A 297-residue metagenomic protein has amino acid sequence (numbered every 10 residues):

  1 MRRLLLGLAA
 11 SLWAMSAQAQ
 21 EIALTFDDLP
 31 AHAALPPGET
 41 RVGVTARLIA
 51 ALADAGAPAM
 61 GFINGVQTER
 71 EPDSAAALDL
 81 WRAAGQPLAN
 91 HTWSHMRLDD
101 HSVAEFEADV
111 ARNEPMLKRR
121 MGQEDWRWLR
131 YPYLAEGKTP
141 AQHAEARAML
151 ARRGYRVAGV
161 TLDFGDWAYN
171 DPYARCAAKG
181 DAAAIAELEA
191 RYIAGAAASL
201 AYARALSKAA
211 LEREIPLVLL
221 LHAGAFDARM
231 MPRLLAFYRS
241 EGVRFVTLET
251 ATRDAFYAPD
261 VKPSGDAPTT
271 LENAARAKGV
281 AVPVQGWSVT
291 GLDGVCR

Functional and structural regions predicted by a protein language model:
M1-L8: Bacterial N-terminal signal peptides that target proteins for export
A14-S16: N-terminal signal peptide c-region/cleavage motif recognized by signal peptidases
A19-L134, L219, F237: Active-site beta->alpha N-cap acidic-glycine motif
P36-P37, R70, M96-R120, T139-R153 (+2 more regions): Alpha-helical scaffold elements lining the catalytic groove of polysaccharide deacetylases
A53-A59, G159, R213, A223-R297: C-terminal domain-boundary segment and adjacent tail
A77, E145-A146, R233-L234: A short acidic, amphipathic alpha-helical/loop segment
A84-L88, A151-R156: Glycine-enriched alpha-helix->loop->beta-strand junction motifs that scaffold or abut catalytic
Q86-W93, M116-M121, D181-A201, T269-G291: Short, basic, helix/turn surface patches
